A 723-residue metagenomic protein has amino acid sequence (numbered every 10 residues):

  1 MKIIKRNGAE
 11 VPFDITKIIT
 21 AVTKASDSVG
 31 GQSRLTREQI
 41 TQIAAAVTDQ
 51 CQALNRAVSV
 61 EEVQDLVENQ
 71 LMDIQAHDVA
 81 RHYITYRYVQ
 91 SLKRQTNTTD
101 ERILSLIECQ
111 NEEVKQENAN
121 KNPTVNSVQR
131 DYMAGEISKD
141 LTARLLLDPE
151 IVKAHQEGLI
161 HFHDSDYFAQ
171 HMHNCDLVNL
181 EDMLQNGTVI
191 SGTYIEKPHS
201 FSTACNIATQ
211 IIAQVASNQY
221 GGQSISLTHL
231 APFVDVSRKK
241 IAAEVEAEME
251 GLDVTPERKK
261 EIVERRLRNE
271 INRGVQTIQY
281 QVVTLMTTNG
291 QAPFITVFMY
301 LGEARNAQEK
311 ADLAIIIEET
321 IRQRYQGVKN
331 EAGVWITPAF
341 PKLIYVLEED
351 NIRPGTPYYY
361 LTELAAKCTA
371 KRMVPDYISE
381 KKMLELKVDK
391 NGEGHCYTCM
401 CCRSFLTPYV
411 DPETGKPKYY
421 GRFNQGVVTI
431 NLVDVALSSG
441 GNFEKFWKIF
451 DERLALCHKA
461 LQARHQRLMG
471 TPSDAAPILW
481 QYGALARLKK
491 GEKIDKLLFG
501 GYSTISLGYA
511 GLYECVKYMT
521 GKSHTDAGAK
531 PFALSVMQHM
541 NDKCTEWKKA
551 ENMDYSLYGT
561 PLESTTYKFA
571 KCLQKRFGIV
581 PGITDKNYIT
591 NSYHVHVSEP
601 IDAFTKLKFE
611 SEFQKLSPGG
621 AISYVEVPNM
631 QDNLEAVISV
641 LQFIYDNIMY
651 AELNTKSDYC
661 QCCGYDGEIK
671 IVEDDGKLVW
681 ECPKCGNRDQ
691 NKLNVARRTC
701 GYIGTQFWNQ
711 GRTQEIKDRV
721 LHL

Functional and structural regions predicted by a protein language model:
M1-Q110, K717-H722: Charged, amphipathic alpha-helical regulatory modules used for macromolecular assembly or allosteric control
D14, K677, T699-Y702: Conformational switch/transducer regions in large eukaryotic molecular machines and scaffolds
T23, H458, Q462, Y513-K517: Amphipathic, well-packed alpha-helical segments that form the structural scaffold of globular domains
V89-L92, T96-G501, K522, D526-K684 (+2 more regions): Conserved catalytic cores of very large enzyme subunits
I271-V275, Q279, K517-Y518, R712-D718: Metallocofactor- and cofactor-centric catalytic cores in central/energy metabolism, strongly enriched
M299, I505-Y518, Q538, R698: Contiguous, well-ordered alpha-helical segments that form the cores/surfaces of helical PPI scaffolds
G686-L723: Long insertion/accessory domains within large nucleic-acid-processing enzymes
